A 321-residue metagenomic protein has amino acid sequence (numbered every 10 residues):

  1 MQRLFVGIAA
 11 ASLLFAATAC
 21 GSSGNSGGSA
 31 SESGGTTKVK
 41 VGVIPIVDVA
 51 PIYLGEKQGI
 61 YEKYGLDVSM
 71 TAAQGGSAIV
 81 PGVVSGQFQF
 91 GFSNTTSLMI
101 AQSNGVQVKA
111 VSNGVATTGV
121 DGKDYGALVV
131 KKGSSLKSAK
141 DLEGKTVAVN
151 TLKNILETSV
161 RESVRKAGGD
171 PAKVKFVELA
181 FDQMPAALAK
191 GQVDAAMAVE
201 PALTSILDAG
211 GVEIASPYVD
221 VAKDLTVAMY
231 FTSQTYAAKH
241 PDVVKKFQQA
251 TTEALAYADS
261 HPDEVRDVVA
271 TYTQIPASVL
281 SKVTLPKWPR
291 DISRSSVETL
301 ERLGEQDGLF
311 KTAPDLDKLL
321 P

Functional and structural regions predicted by a protein language model:
M1-S23: Secretory targeting and sorting signals
A17-T36: Bacterial lipoprotein signal-peptidase II cleavage site
A30-K166, E178, D194, E213-S216 (+1 more regions): Short, glycine-/small- and polar/acidic-enriched structural segments that line small-molecule recognition paths
D48, K57, G76-I79, N94-S97 (+14 more regions): Stable alpha-helical elements in mature extracytoplasmic
T96, F176, D182-V268: Pocket-lining segment of extracytoplasmic ligand-binding domains
V130-K140, D170, T235-V244: Short helix-loop capping/hinge motifs at secondary-structure junctions, enriched in acidic/polar residues
A237-L309: Secondary-structure end/capping motifs
E305-P321: Conserved C-terminal helix/tail region of periplasmic/extracytoplasmic solute-binding proteins
